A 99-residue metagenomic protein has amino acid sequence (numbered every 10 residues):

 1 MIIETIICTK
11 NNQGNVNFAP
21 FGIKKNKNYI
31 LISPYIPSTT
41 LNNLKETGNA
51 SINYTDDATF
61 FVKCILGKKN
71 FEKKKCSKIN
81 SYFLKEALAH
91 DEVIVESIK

Functional and structural regions predicted by a protein language model:
M1-F60: N-terminal structural module
E4, I98-K99: Short secondary-structure transition/capping segments
T47, S51-I98: Ordered, amphipathic secondary-structure segments that act as subunit-interaction surfaces in large macromolecular
